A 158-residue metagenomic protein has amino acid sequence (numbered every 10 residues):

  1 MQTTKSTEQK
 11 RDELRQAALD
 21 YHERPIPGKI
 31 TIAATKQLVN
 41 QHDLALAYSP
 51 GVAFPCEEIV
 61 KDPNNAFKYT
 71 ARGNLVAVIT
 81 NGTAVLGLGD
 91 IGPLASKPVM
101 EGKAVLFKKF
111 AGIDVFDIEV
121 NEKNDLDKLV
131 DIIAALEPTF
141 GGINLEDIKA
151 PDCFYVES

Functional and structural regions predicted by a protein language model:
Q2-S158: N-terminal ligand-binding/catalytic initiation module
